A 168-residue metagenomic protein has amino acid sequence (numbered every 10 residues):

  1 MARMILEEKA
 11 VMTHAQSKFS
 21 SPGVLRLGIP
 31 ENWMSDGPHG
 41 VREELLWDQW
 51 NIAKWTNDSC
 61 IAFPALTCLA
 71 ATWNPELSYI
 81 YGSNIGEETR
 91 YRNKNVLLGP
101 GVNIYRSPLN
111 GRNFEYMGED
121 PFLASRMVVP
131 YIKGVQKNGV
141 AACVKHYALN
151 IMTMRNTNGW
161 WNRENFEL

Functional and structural regions predicted by a protein language model:
M1-L168: Glycoside hydrolase catalytic-domain context in secreted enzymes
